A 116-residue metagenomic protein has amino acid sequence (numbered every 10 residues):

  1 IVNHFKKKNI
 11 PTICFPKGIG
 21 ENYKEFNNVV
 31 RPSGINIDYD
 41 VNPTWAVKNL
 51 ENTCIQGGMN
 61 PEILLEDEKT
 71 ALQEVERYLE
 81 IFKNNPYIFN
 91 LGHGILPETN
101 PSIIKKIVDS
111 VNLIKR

Functional and structural regions predicted by a protein language model:
I1-R116: Active-site loop segments of alpha/beta catalytic cores
